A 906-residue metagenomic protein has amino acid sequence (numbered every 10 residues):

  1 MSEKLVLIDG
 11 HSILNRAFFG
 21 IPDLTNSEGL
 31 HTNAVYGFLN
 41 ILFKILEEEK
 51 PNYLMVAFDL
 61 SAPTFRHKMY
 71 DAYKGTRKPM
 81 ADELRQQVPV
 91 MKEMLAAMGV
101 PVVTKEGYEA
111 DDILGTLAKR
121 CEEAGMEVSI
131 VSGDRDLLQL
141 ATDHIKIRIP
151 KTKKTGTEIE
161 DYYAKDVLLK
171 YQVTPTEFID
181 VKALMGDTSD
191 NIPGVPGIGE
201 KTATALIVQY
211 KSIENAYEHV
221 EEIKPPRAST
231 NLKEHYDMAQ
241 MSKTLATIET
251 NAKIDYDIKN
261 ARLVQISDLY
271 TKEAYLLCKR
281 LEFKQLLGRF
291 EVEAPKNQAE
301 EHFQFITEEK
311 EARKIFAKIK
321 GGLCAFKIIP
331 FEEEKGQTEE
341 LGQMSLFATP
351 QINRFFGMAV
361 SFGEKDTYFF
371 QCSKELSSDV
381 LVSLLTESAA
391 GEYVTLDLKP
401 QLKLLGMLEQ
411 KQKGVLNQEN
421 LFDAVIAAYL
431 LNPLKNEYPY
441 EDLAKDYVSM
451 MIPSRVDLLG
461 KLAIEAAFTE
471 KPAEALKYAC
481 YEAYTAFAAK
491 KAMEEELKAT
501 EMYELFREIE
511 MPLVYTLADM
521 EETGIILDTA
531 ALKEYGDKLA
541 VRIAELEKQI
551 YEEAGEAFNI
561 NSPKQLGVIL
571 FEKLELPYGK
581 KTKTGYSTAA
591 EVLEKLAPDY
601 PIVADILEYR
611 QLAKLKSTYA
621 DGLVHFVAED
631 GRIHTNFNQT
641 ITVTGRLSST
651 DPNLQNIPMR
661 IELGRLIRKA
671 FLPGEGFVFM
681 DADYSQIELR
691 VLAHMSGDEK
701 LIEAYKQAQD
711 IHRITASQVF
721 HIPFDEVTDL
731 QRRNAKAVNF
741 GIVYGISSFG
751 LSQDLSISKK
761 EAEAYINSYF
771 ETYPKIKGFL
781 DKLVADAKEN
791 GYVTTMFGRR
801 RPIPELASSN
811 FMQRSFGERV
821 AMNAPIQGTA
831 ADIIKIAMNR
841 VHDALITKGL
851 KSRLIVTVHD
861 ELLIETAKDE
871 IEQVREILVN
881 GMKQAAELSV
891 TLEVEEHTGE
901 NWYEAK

Functional and structural regions predicted by a protein language model:
M1-V131, R135-D161, M238-D255, L263-V264: Noncatalytic, basic helical substrate-engagement surface that gates or grips nucleic-acid strands
L5-V6, G10, R16-M55, D71-A72 (+4 more regions): Conserved RNase H-like, two-metal-ion catalytic cores of nucleic-acid enzymes
P51-M55, V100, E123, D143-K146 (+7 more regions): Non-catalytic nucleic-acid-binding/docking modules located in mid-to-C-terminal regions of nucleic-acid enzymes
A72-Q86, L140-V173, S229-N231, F422-Y484: Short alpha-helix plus adjacent loop in nuclease-associated cores
H235-S373, L462-A463, F468-M659, L672 (+7 more regions): Conserved "right-hand" nucleotidyltransferase catalytic core of DNA-directed polymerases
A359-E364, D397, L431-L458, Y478-C480 (+2 more regions): Function-dense linear segments that define catalytic or interfacial modules in macromolecule-processing proteins
A466-F468, E522, D630, H634-T635 (+4 more regions): Conserved catalytic core of nucleic-acid polymerases
V541-K548, E552-A604, E771-R819, N823 (+2 more regions): C-terminal polymerase-core module
